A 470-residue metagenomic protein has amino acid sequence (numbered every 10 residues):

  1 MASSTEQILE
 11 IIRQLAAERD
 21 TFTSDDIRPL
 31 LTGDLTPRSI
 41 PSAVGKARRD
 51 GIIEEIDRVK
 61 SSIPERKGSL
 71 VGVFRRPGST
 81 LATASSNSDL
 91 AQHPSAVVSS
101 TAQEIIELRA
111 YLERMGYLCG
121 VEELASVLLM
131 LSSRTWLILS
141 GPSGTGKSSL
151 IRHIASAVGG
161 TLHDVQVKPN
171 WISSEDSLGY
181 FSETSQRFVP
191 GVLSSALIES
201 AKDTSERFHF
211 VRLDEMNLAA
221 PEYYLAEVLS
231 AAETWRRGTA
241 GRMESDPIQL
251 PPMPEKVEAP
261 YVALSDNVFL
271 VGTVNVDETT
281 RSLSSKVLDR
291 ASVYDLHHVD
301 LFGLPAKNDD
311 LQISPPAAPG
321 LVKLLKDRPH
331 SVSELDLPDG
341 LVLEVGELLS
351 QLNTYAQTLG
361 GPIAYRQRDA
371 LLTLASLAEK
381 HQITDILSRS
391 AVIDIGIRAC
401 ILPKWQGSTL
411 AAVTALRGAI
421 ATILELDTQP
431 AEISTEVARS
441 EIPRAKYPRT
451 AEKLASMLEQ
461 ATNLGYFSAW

Functional and structural regions predicted by a protein language model:
M1-Q14: Short alpha-helical segments that sit at the start of domains
D20-L30: Short acidic, hydrophobic short linear motifs in intrinsically disordered regions
D34-K46: Short amphipathic alpha-helical interaction segments
R49-R58: A short, conserved structural fragment
V59-A82: Short, cationic-aromatic polyanion-contact patches
S86-K323: AAA+ P-loop NTPase catalytic core and its hallmark functional loops
A102, D310-W470: Alpha-helical lid/collar subdomain of P-loop NTPases
